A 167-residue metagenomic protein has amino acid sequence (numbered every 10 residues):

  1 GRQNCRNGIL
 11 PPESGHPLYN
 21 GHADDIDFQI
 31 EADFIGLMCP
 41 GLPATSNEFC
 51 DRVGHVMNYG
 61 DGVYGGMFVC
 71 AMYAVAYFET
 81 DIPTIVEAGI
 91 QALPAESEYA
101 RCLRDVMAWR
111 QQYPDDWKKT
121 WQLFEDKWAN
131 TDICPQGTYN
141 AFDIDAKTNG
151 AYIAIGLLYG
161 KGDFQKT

Functional and structural regions predicted by a protein language model:
R2-A23, A32-L42, R52-V56, C70-T167: Accessory "access/gating" subregions that flank catalytic or transport cores
D24-E31, G62: Conserved phosphate/anionic-ligand binding catalytic regions in large, soluble enzymes, centered on
E48-V63: Phosphate/ribose-phosphate-bearing ligand recognition and processing surfaces, centered on ADP-ribose/NAD(+/P+) systems
